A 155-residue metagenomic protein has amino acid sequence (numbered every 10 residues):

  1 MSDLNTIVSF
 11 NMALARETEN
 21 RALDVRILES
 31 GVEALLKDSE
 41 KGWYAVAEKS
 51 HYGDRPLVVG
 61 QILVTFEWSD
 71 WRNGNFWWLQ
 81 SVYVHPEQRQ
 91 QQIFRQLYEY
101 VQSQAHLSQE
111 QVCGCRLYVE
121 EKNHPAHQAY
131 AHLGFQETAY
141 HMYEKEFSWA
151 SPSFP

Functional and structural regions predicted by a protein language model:
M1-S9: A short beta-loop-alpha structural element at the N-terminal edge of CoA-dependent acyl/N-acetyltransferase catalytic
M12-A34: Conserved GNAT-fold acetyl-CoA-binding loop/helix
E33-V46: A short helix-loop-beta-strand connector motif used in the catalytic cores of GNAT acetyltransferases and, in some
V46, D54-F66, W78, Y83: Conserved beta-strand in the GNAT
L57, E67-L79, R89, Q111-C113 (+1 more regions): A conserved beta-turn-beta hairpin within the catalytic core of GNAT-like acetyltransferases that forms part
Q88, Q92-Y100: Conserved acetyl-CoA pyrophosphate-binding loop and the N-cap/start of the following alpha-helix in GNAT-like
R95-Q96, L107, E121-K145, W149-S151: Conserved active-site alpha-helix within GNAT-family acetyltransferase domains
A105-V119: Conserved GNAT acetyl-CoA-binding A-motif
